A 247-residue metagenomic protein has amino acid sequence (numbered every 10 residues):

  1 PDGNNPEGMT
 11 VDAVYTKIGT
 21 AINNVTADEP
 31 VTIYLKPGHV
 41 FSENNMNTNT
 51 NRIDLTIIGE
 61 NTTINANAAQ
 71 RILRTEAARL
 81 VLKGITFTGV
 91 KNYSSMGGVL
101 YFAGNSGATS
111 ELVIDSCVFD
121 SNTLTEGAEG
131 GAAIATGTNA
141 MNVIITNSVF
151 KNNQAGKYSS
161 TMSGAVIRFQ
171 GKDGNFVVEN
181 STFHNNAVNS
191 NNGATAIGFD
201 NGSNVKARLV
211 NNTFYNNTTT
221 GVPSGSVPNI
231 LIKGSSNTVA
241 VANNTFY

Functional and structural regions predicted by a protein language model:
P1-T20, H39: Right-handed parallel beta-helix/beta-solenoid
N4-G8, I64-N65, A187: Short, solvent-exposed loop/turn elements at domain surfaces
D12-T16, Y34, V40, G59 (+10 more regions): Extracellular low-complexity Ser/Thr/Asn/Gly-rich intrinsically disordered segments
K17-Y34, F41, I72: N-terminal segments that cap or nucleate solenoid repeat domains
P30-Y34, S42-A66, T75-I85, V113: Beta-solenoid repeat scaffold
F41-S42, Y93: Glycine-rich nucleotide phosphate-binding loop and flanking beta-alpha elements of Rossmann-like dinucleotide-binding
I58-T62, R79-K91, T109-T123, M141-G156 (+3 more regions): Right-handed parallel beta-helix
A66-R74, N92-S106, L124-T138, Q154-K172 (+2 more regions): Extracellular beta-strand/beta-solenoid scaffold signature
